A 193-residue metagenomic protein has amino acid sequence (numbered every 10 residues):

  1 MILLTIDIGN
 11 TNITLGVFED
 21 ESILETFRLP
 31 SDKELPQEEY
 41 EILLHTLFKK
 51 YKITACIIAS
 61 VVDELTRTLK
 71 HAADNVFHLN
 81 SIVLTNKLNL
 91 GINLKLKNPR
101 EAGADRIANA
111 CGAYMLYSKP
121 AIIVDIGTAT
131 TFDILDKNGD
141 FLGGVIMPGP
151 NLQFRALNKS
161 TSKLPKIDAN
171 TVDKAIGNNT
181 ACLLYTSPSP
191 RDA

Functional and structural regions predicted by a protein language model:
I2-L44, G139-K163: Short glycine-rich, Thr/Ser-proximal phosphate-binding strand/loop in the N-terminal lobe of ATP-dependent enzymes
L3-D7, I57, A121-D125: Short glycine-aspartate micro-motif
L43-T54: Conserved active-site "lid/cap" helical segment
I53-V61: Short glycine-rich phosphate-binding loop at a beta-alpha junction
E64-A72: N-terminal/domain-start alpha-helical segments
L79-V83, L88-T161, R191: Phosphate-binding/catalytic loop of phosphoryl-transfer enzymes
N158-A181: Active-site pocket-lining segment
Y185-A193: Single conserved hydrophobic/aromatic residue that forms the stacking wall/gate of nucleotide- or nucleobase-binding
